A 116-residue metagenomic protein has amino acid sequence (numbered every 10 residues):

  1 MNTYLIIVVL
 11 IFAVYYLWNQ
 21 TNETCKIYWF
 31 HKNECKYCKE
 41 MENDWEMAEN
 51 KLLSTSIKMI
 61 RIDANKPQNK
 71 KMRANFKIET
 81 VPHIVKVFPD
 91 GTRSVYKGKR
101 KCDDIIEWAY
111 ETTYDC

Functional and structural regions predicted by a protein language model:
M1-Q20: N-terminal targeting signals for export/organelle localization
W18-T55, H83: Local sequence-structure signature of Cys/Sec-based thiol-disulfide redox active-site neighborhoods
F30, E49, L53-K70, K99: Thiol-based oxidoreductase modules, predominantly thioredoxin-like and allied folds used for disulfide exchange
E34-C35, K66-P67, E79, G91: Solvent-exposed loop/turn segments at secondary-structure junctions within structured extracellular/periplasmic domains
E46-S56, T92-S94, T113-D115: Short loop/beta submotifs within extracellular cysteine-rich repeat domains
K70-R73, R93: Short, recurring structural edge motifs at helix starts
A74-K86, C102: Structural micro-motif
K86-C116: Non-catalytic, surface beta->alpha helical segment in thiol-disulfide oxidoreductase systems
